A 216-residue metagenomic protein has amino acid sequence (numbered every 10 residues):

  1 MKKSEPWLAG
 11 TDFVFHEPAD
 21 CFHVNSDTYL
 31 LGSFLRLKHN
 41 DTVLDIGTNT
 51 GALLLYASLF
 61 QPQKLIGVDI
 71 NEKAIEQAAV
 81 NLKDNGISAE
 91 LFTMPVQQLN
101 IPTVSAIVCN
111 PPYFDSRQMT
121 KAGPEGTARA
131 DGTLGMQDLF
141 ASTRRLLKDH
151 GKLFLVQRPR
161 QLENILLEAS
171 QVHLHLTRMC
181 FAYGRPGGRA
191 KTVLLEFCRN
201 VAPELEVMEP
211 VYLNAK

Functional and structural regions predicted by a protein language model:
M1-K38: Class I SAM-dependent transferase core
V14, K64, S88-E90, H175-R178: Conserved beta-strand segments of alpha/beta enzyme cores
H16, D20, G135-A190, L194-L195: Conserved Class I SAM-dependent methyltransferase catalytic core
L31, N110, L139, F197: Residue-level signal for inorganic ion chemistry
G32, G123-G126, Q171-V172: Glycine-rich, phosphate-binding/catalytic loops in enzymes
S33-C109, D115-K121: Conserved SAM/SAH cofactor-binding pocket of Class I
P111-D138: Mobile active-site "lid"/loop adjacent to the S-adenosyl-L-methionine
P186-K216: Flexible, glycine-/basic-rich loop-and-beta segments that form/coincide with the SAM-dependent methyltransferase
